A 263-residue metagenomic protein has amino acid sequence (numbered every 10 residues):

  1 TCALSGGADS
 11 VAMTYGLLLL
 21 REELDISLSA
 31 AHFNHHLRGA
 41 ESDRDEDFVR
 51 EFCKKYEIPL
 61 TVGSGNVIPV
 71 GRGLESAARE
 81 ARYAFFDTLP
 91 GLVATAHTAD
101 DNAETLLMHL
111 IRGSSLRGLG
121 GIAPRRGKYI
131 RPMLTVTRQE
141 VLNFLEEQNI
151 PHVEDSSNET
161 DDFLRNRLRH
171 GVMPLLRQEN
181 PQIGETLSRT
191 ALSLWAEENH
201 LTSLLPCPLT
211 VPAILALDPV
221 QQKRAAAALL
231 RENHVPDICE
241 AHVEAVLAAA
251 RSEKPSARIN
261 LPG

Functional and structural regions predicted by a protein language model:
T1-D9, S27-S29, F33, G65-V67 (+5 more regions): AMP-forming adenylation/ATP pyrophosphatase catalytic core
T1-P174: Core alpha/beta nucleotide-donor-binding catalytic domains of modification enzymes
E41, A78, M133, L164 (+4 more regions): Catalytic cores of large soluble enzymes that bind and process phosphate-bearing ligands
E147, Q178, W195: Glycine-rich active-site loop/lid subdomains used to bind and stabilize high-energy intermediates
N158-R165, G184-W195: Internal, active-site/partner-interface "lid" segment
H170-G171, L175-L187: Conserved anion/nucleotide-ligand pocket segment
